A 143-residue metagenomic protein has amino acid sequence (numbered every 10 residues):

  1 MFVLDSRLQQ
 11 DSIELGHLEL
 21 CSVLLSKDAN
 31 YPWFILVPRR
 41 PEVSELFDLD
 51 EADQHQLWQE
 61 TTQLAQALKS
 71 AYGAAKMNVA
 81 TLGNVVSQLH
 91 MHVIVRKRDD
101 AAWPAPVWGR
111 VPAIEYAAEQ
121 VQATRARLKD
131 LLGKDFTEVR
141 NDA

Functional and structural regions predicted by a protein language model:
M1-L89, V93-A143: HIT superfamily nucleotide-processing domains
